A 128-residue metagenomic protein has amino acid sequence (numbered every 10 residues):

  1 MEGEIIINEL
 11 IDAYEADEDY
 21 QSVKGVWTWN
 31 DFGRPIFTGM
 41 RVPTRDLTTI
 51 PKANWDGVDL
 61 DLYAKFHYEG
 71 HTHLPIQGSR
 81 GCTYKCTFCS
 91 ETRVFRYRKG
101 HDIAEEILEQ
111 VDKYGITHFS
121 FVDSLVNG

Functional and structural regions predicted by a protein language model:
M1-P43: Glycine-rich beta-alpha loop elements in corrinoid/cobalamin-binding modules across cobalamin-dependent enzymes
E4, T44, I76, R80: Electropositive phosphate-/nucleotide-binding environments in soluble metabolic enzymes
A53-G128: Radical SAM [4Fe-4S] cluster-binding motif and immediate context
